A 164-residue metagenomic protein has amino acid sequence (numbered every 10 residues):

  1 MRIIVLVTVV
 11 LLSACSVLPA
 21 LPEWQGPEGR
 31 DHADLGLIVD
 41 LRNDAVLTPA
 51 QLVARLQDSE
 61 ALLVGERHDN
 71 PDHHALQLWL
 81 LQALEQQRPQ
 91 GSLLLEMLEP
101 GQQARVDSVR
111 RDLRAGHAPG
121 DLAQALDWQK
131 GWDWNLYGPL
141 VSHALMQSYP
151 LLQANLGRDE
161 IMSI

Functional and structural regions predicted by a protein language model:
R2-T8: Sec-dependent signal peptide recognition, specifically the positively charged N-region followed immediately by
L12-A14: C-terminal motif of bacterial Sec signal peptides marking the signal peptidase cleavage site
S16-S59: N- or domain-start disorder-to-order transition segments that initiate the globular core
D31-I38, E60-R67, P119-D127: Short, basic, glycine/proline-bearing loop/turn elements
L37-D44, N70-P71, W128-G131: Short, flexible loop segments at the rims of nucleotide/cofactor-binding pockets, characterized by
D44-E85: Zymogen propeptides
H68-E96, P100-R110: Membrane-embedded segments
S92, A104-I164: A substrate-binding/cap region within the structured catalytic cores of diverse enzymes
